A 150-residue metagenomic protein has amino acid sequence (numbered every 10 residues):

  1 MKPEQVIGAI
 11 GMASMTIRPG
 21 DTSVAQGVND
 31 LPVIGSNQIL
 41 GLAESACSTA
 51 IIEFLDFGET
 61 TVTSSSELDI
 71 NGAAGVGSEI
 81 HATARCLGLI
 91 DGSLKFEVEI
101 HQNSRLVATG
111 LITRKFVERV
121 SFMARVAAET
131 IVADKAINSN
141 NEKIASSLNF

Functional and structural regions predicted by a protein language model:
M1-G35: Catalytic strand-loop segment that frames the active site of acyl-thioester-processing enzymes
E4-V6, G41, E53: Short, conserved, surface-exposed binding loops centered on an aromatic residue
V6-M12, S65, E79-H81, S93-K95 (+1 more regions): Intrinsic-disorder/low-complexity, polar/charged segments enriched in Ser/Thr/Lys/Arg/Asp/Glu/Gln
S14-T16, E67-D69, T83-R85, E99 (+1 more regions): Residue-level recognition of well-ordered beta-strand positions that form the cores of beta-sheet-rich folds across
S36-L40: Conserved N-terminal beta-strand and adjoining loop/helix that marks the start of the Nudix/MutT-like hydrolase domain
G41-S45, T49: Short, residue-level hotspots on alpha-helical faces of the histone-fold and other alpha-helical interaction modules
S48-H81: Hydrophobic beta-strand-centered segment that forms part of the acyl-chain substrate-binding groove
G75-V76, C86-F150: HotDog/MaoC-like acyl-thioester-processing domains
